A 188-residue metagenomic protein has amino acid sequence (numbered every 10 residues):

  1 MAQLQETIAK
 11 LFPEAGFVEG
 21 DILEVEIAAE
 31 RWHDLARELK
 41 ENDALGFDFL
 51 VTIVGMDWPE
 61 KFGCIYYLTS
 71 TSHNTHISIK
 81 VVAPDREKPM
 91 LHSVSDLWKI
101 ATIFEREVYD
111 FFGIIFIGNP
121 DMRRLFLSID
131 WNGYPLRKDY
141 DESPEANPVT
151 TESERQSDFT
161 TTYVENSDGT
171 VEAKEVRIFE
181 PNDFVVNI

Functional and structural regions predicted by a protein language model:
M1-I188: Terminal low-complexity/charged segments
